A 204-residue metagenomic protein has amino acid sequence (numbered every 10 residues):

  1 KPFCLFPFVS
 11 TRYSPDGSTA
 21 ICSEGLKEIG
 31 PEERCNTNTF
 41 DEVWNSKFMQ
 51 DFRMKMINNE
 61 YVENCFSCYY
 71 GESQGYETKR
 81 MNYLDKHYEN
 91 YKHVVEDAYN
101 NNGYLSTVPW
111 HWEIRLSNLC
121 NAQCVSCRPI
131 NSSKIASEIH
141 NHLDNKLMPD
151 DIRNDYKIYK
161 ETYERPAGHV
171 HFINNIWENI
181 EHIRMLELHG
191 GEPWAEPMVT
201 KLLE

Functional and structural regions predicted by a protein language model:
K1, H93-G103, F172: A short, compositionally biased domain-edge/stem linker segment
K1-H93: Accessory C-terminal segments flanking Radical SAM cores
V9, A20, I29, V43 (+8 more regions): Extended aliphatic helical segments
N45-F52, A98-N101, L105-W110: Short Cys/His-rich Zn2+-coordinating modules
F52-I57, V95-A98, I176, I183: Generic hydrophobic, helix-prone segments enriched in Leu/Val/Ile
Q74, N102-E204: Conserved glycine-rich "GG(E/T)P / GGGxP" loop and the immediately following alpha-helix in the radical SAM core
D85-A98, K157-R165: Short coil-to-helix leader/linker segments, especially the first N-terminal amphipathic alpha-helix with its helix
